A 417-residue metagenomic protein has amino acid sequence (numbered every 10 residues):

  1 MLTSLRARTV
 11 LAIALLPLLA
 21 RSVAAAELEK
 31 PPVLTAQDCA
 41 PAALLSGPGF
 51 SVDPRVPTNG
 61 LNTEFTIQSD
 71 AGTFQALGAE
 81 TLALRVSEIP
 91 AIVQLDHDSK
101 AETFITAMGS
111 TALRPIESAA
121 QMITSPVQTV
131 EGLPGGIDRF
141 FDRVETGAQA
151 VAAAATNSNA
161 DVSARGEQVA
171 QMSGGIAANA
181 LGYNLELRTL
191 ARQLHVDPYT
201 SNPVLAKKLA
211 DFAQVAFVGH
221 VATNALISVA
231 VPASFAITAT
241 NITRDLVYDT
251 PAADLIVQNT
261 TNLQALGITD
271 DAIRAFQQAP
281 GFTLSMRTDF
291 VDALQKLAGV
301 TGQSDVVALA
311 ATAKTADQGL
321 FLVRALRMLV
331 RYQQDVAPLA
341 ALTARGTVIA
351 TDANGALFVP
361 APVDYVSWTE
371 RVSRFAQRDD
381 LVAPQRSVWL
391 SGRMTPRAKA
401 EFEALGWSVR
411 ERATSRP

Functional and structural regions predicted by a protein language model:
M1-L11: Bacterial N-terminal signal peptides that target proteins for export
V10-R21: Bacterial N-terminal signal peptides
A26-A154: Cationic, glycine-rich low-complexity segments
M108, A112-P115, A119-P126, V130-L133 (+5 more regions): Membrane-active amphipathic alpha-helices enriched in small hydrophobic residues
I137-N159, F235-F276: Membrane-engaging insertion elements
T261-T347: Acidic-basic catalytic patches of nuclease active cores, encompassing PD-(D/E)XK and other metal-cofactor nuclease
F321-L381, R386-L390: Conserved catalytic cores of phosphodiester-cleaving nucleases, focusing on short active-site segments
R393-P417: Domain-level recognition of nuclease-like catalytic cores that cleave nucleotide substrates
